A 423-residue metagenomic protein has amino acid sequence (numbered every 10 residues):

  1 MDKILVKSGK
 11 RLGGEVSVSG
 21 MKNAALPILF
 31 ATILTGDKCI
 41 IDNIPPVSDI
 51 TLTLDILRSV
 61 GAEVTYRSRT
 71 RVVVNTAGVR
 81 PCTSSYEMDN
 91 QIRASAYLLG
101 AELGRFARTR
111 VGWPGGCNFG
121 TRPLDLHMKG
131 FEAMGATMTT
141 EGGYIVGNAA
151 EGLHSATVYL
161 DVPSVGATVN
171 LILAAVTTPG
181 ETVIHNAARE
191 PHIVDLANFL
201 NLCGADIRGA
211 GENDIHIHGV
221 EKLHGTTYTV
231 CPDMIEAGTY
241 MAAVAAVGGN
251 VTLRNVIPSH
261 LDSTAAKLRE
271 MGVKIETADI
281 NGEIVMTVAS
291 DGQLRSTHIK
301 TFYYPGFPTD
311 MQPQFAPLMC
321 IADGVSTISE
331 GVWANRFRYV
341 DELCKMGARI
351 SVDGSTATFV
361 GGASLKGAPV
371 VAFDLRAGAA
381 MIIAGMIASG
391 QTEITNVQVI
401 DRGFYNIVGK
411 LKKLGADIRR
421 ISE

Functional and structural regions predicted by a protein language model:
M1-E423: Short, structured segments at the rim of ligand-binding sites
